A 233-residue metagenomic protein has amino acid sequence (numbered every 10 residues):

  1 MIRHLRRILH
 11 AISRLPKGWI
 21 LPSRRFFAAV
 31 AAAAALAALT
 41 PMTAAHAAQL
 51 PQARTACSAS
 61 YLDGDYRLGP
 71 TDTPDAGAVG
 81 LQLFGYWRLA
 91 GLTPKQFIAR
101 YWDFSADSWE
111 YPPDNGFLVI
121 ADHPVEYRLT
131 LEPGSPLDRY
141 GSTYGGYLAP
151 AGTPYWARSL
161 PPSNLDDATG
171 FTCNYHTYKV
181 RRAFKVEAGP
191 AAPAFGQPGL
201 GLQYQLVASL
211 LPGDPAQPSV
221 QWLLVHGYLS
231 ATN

Functional and structural regions predicted by a protein language model:
M1-Q49: Secretory targeting and sorting signals
L5, L9, R24-F26, A33 (+9 more regions): Generic ordered-secondary-structure signal
R14, I20, L39, Q49 (+6 more regions): Selective for proline/serine-rich intrinsically disordered segments in cytosolic/nuclear regulatory regions
L50-G146, P154-W156, Y175: ADP-ribose/NAD+-binding catalytic cleft of ART/PARP-like enzymes
N115-S230: Catalytic toxin/effector domains delivered as secreted proteins or via bacterial secretion systems
